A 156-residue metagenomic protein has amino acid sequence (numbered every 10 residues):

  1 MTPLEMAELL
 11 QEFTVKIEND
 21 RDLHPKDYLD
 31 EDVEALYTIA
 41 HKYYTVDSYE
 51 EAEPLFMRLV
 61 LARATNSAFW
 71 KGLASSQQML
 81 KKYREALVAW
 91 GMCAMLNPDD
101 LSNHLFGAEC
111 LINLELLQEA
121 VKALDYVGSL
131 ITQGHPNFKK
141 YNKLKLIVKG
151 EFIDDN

Functional and structural regions predicted by a protein language model:
M1-D32: Long, contiguous interaction/recruitment modules in multidomain scaffold/adaptor proteins
P25, D30-K42, T132-P136, L144-G150: Alpha-solenoid helical repeat scaffolds
D30-N97: Alpha-helical adaptor scaffolds
V88-M92, A120-V127, N156: Alpha-helical repeat scaffolds
L111-H135, N142-K149: TPR/TPR-like (Sel1-like) alpha-helical repeat modules
